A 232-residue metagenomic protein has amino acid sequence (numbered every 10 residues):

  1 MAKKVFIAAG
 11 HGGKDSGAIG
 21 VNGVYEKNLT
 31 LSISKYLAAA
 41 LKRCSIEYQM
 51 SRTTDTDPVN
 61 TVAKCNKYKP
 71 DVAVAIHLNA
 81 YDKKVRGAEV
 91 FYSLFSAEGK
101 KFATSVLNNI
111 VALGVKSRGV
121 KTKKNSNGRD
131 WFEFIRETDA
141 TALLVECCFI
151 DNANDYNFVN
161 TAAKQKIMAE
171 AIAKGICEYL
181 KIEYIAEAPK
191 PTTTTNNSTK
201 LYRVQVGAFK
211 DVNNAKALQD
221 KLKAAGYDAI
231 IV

Functional and structural regions predicted by a protein language model:
M1-A2, V232: Short, solvent-exposed mixed-charge patches
K3-K4, N28-T192: Active-site-proximal helix/loop segments of hydrolytic enzymes
G10: Extracellular repeat turn/loop positions enriched in glycine and acidic/polar residues, especially those that create
G13: Catalytic-site neighborhoods of secreted/periplasmic enzymes that process anionic sulfate/phosphate groups
G17-L31: Glycine- and acidic-residue-enriched helix-capping/strand-helix junction motifs
Y25-E26, M50, L94-F95, K200 (+1 more regions): A generic structural signal for short
A186-V232: Solvent-exposed beta-strand motifs enriched in subsets of small alpha/beta binding domains, especially certain
